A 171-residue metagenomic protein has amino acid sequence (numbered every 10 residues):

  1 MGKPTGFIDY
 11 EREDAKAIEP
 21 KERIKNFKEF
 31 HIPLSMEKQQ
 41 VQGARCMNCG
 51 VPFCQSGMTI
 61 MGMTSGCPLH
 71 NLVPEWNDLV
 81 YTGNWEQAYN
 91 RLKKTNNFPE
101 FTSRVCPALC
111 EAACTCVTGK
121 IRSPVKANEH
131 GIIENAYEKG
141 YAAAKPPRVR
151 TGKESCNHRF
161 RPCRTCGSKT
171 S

Functional and structural regions predicted by a protein language model:
M1-E154: Ferredoxin-type iron-sulfur electron-transfer modules and their immediate structural context
E154-S171: N-terminal Rossmann-like FAD-binding beta1-loop-alpha1 element of flavoenzymes
